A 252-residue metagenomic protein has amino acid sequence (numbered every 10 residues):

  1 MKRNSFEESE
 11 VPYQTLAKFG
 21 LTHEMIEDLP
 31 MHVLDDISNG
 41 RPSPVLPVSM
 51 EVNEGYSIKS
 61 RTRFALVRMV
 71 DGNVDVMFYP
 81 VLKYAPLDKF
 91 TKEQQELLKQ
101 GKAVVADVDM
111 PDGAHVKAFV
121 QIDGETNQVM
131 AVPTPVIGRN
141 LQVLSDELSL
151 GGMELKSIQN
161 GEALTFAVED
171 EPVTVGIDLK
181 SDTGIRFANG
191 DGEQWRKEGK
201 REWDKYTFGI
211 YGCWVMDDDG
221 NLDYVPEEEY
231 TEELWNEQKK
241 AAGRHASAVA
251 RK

Functional and structural regions predicted by a protein language model:
M1-F19, S60, A65: N-terminal trafficking/processing presequences and adjacent post-cleavage segments of proteins routed to secretion
M1-R3, V48, V108, G113 (+2 more regions): Classical N-terminal secretory signal peptides
V11, L29, R41-L46, Y79 (+4 more regions): Intrinsic-disorder/low-complexity coil detector
T15-H23, F119-K252: A eukaryote-biased signal for long
G20-E51, V81-G113, D146-Q159: Short, flexible domain-boundary/linker segments around small modular repeats
P47, I58-L66, V70-K92, E96-Q100 (+2 more regions): Beta-strand-dominated lipid-handling architectures at cellular/organellar boundaries
M50-G55, A65-D71, D109-D112, I122-E125 (+2 more regions): Short, flexible beta-strand-to-coil junctions
